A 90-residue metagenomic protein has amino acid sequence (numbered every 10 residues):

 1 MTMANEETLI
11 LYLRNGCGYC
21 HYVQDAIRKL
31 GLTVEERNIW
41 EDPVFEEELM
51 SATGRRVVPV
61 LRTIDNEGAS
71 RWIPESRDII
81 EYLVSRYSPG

Functional and structural regions predicted by a protein language model:
T2-E35: Local sequence-structure signature of Cys/Sec-based thiol-disulfide redox active-site neighborhoods
N15, N38-E41, D65: Structured beta->alpha junctions
Y19, V23, F45, V57 (+1 more regions): Amphipathic alpha-helical interface surfaces
L32-F45, R56: Thiol-based oxidoreductase modules, predominantly thioredoxin-like and allied folds used for disulfide exchange
E46-M50: TIR-domain catalytic/interaction hotspot
T53-R62: Structural micro-motif
I64-G90: Non-catalytic, surface beta->alpha helical segment in thiol-disulfide oxidoreductase systems
